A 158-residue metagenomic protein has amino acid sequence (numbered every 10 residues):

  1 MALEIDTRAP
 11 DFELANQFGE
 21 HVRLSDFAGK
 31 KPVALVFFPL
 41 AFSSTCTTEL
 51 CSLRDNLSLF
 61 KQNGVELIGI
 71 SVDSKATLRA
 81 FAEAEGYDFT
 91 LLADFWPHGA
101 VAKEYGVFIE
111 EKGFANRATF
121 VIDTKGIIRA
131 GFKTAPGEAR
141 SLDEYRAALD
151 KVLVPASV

Functional and structural regions predicted by a protein language model:
M1-V158: Chalcogenol-based redox active-site neighborhoods
